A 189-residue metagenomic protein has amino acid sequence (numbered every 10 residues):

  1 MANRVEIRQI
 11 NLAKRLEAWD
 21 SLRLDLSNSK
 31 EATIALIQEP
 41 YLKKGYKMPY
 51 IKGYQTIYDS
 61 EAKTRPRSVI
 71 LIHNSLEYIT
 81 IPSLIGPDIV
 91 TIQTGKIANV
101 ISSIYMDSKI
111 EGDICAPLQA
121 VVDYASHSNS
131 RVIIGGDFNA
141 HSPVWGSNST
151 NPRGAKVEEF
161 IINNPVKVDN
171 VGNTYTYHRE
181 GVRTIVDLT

Functional and structural regions predicted by a protein language model:
M1-T189: A shared catalytic/ligand-binding motif for oxyanion handling
